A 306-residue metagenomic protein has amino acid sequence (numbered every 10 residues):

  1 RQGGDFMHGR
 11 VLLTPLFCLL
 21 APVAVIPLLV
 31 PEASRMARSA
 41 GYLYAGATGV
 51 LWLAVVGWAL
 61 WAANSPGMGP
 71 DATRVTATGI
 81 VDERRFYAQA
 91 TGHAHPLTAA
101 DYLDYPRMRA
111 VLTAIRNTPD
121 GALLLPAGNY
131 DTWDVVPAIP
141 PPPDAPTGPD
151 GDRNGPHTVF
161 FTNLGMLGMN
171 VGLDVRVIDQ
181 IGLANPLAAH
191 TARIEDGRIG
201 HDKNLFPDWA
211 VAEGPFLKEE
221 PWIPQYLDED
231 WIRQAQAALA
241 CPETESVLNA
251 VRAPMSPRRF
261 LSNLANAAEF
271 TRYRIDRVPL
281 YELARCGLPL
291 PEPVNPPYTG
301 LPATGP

Functional and structural regions predicted by a protein language model:
G4-S39: Hydrophobic/aromatic-rich transmembrane helices and adjacent perimembrane loops
D5-G9, A62-G69, G168-N170, N185-A189: Short catalytic/ligand-binding loop motif for oxyanion handling, primarily in non-cytosolic enzymes, centered on
A21-A24, L60-N64, D174: Phosphate/oxyanion-binding loops and surfaces in catalytic or ligand/nucleic-acid-binding neighborhoods
L29-G69: Signature aromatic-anchored transmembrane alpha helix within multi-pass, membrane-resident enzymes that catalyze glycan
A54-A90: Transmembrane helical bundles and short interhelical boundary loops of multi-pass, membrane-embedded
F86-P306: C-terminal luminal/periplasmic domains and tails of membrane-associated envelope-modifying transferases
